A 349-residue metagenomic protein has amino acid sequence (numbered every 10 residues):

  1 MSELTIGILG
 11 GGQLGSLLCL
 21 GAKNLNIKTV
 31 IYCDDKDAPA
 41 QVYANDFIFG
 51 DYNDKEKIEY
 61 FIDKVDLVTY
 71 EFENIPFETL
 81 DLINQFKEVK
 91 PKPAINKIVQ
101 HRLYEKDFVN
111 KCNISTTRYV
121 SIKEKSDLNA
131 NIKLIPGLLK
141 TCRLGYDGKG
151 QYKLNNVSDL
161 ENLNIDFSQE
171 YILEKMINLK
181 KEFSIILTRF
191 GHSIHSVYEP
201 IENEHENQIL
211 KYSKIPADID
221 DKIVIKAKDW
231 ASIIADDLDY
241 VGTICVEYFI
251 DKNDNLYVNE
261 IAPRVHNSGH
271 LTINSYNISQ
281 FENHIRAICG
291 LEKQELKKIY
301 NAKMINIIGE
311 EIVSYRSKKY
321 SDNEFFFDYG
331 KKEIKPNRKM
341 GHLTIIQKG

Functional and structural regions predicted by a protein language model:
M1-I95, V99-Q100, Y104: ATP-binding N-terminal substructure of ATP-dependent carboxylate-amine bond-forming enzymes
S2, R286-G349: Peripheral (often C-terminal) accessory segments that flank ATP-dependent C-N-forming ligase machineries
K57-I58, D127-A130, D159-N162, I312-S317 (+1 more regions): Short, conserved charged micro-motifs
I98-S184, T188-I234: Active-site nucleotide/adenylate-binding loops and adjacent lid/helix of ATP-dependent enzymes
R118, P136-L138, Q169-E174, I244-C245 (+2 more regions): A short linear hydrophobic-aromatic micro-motif
S196, I244, L256-E260: Protein kinase-like catalytic core scaffold
I225-V246, K252, A262-E310: Active-site "cap" helix and flanking loop/linker of ATP-utilizing ligase/carboxylase catalytic domains
